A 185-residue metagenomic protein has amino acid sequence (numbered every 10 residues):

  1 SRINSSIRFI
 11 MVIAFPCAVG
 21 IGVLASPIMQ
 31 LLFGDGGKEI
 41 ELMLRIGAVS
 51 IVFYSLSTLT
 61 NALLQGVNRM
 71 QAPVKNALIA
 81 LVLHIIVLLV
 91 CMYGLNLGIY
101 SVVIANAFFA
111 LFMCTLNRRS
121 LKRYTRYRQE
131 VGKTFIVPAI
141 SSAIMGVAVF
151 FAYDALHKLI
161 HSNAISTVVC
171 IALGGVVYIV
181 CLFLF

Functional and structural regions predicted by a protein language model:
S1-I7, N61-L63: Helix-loop junctions and terminal segments of transmembrane helices in multi-pass membrane transport/translocation
R2, F9-G22, N96-Y124, A139: Short alpha-helical transmembrane segments in multi-pass integral membrane proteins
N4, I21-I51, H161: Interfacial segments at transmembrane-helix termini and the short loops linking adjacent helices
S5, A18, P27, I51 (+4 more regions): Residue-level recognition of pore/gate-forming positions within transmembrane alpha-helices of multi-pass
V49-I79, L89: Membrane-interface junctions at transmembrane-helix termini in multi-pass inner-membrane proteins
T60-N68, N117-T134, H157: Alpha-helical transmembrane segments
Q71, L81-T115, R119, Q129 (+1 more regions): Membrane-interface helix-loop junctions in multi-pass transport and translocation proteins
K133-F185: Transmembrane alpha-helical segments of multi-pass transport proteins
